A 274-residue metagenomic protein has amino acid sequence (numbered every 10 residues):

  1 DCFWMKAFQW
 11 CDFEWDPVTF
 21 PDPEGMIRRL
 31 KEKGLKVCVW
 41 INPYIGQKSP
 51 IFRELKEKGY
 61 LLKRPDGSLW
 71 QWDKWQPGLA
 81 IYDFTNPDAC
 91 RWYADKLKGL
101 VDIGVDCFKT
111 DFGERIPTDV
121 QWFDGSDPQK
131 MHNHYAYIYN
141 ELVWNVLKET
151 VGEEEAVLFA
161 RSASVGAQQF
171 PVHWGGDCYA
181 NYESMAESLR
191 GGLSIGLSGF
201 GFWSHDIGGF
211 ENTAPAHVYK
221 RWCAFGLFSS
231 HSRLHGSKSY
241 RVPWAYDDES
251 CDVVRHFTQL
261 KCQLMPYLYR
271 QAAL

Functional and structural regions predicted by a protein language model:
D1-L274: Catalytic-domain carbohydrate-binding cleft regions of carbohydrate-active enzymes
